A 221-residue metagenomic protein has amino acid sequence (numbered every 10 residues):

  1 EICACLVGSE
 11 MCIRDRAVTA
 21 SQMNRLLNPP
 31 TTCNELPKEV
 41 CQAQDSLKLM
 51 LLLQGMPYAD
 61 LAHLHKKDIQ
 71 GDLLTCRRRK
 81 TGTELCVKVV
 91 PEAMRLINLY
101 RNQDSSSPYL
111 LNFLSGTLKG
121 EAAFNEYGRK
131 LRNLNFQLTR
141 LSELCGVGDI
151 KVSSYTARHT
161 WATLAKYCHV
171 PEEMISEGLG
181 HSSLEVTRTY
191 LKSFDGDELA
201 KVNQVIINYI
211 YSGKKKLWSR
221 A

Functional and structural regions predicted by a protein language model:
E1-G8, I13: Single conserved hydrophobic/aromatic residue that forms the stacking wall/gate of nucleotide- or nucleobase-binding
A17-T19, M23-N24, V90-D149: Active-site/catalytic core of tyrosine-dependent DNA strand-transfer enzymes
N28, T32-K38, N135-E177: Short, basic (Lys/Arg/His-rich) helix/loop patches that form interaction surfaces in the mid-to-C-terminal regions
M50-G71, E173: Short, charged phosphate-coordinating catalytic segments
H63-L99: Conserved tyrosine-mediated DNA breakage-rejoining catalytic core shared by Y-recombinases
K67-T75, K151, V170-T189, K214-A221: Short, polar N-cap/turn motifs at the start of nucleic acid-interacting alpha helices
R78-G82, L179-Q204: Catalytic-site neighborhood detector that most strongly recognizes the C-terminal catalytic loop/helix of tyrosine
S105, F113-E121, Q204-A221: C-terminal secondary-structure termini that scaffold catalytic or DNA-interacting sites
